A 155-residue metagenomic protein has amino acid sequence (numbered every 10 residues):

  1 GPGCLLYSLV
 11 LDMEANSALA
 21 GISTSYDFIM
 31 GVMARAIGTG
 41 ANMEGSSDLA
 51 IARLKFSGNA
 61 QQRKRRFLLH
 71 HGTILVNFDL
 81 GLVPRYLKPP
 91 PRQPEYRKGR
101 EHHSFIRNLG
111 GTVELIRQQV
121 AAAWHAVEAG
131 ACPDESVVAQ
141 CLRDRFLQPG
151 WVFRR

Functional and structural regions predicted by a protein language model:
G1-M13: DPxDG-like acidic metal-binding loop motif
C4-L6, S46, K55, L69-T73: Broad gene-expression machinery/nucleic-acid interaction feature
V10-A41, Q62-R155: Long, positively charged amphipathic alpha-helical accessory segments at protein N-termini or as interdomain linkers
G40-R53: A short glycine-rich, hydrophobically flanked beta-strand micro-motif that places a catalytic Asp/Glu for divalent metal
K55-R63: Glycine-rich, charged/polar anion/phosphate-binding loops that engage phosphate groups from diverse ligands
